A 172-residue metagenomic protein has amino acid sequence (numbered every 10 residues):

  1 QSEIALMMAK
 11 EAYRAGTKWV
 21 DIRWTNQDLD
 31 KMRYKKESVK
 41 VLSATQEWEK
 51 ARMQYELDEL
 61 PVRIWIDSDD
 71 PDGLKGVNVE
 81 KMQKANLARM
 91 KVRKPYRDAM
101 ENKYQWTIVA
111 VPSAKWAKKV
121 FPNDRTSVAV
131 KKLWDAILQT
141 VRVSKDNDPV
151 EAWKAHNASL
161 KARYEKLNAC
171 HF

Functional and structural regions predicted by a protein language model:
Q1-F172: Active-site bordering "gate/hinge" segments that shape substrate access to catalytic or cofactor-binding pockets
